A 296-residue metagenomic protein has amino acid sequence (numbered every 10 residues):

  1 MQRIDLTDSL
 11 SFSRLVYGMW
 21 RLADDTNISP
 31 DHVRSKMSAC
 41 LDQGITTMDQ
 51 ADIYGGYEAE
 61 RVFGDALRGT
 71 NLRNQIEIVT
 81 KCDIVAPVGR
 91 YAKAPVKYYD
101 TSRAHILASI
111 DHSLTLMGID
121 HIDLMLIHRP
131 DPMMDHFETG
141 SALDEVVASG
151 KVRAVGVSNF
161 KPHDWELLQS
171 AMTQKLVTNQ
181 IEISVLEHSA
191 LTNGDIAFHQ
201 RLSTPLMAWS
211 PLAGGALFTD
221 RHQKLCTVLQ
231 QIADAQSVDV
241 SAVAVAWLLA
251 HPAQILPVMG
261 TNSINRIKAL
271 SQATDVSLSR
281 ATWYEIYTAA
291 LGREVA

Functional and structural regions predicted by a protein language model:
M1-I76, V295: N-terminal binding-site loop/beta-alpha segment at the start of enzyme catalytic domains that lines or forms
T7-D8, D42, A66-N74, L114-G118 (+3 more regions): Acidic (Asp/Glu)-rich catalytic clusters
D8-D25, V79-K97, L126: N-terminal small/glycine-rich loop or linker at the start of catalytic domains across soluble metabolic enzymes
S11-L15, G44-T46, L72-I76, I119-D123 (+4 more regions): Short, well-ordered coil/turn segments that N-cap beta-strands
N27-C40, T101-M117, H163-E166, L191: Short, acidic/polar
I28-H32, E58, V62, A94-H105 (+3 more regions): Alpha-helix N-cap and loop-to-helix initiation/capping positions
L114-P132: Active-site groove signature of glycoside hydrolases
P130-A296: Beta/alpha (TIM)-barrel catalytic core signal, keyed to glycine-rich beta->alpha loops juxtaposed to Asp/Glu that bind
